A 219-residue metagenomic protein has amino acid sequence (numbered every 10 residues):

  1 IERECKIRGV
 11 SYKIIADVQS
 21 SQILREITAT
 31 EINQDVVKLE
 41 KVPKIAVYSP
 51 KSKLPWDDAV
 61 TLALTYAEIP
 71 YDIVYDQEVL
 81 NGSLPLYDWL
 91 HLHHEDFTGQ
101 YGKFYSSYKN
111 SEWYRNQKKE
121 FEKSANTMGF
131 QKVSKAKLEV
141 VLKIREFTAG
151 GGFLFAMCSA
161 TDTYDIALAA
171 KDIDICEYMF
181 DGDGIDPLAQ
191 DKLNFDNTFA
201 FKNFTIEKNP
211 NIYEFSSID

Functional and structural regions predicted by a protein language model:
I1-T148, F180-D181, N197-K202: Intrinsic-disorder/low-complexity accessory segments
F153-F155: Conserved beta-strand signature within the Rossmann-like core of class I S-adenosyl-L-methionine
M157-D219: An acidic, glycine-rich "communication" segment
